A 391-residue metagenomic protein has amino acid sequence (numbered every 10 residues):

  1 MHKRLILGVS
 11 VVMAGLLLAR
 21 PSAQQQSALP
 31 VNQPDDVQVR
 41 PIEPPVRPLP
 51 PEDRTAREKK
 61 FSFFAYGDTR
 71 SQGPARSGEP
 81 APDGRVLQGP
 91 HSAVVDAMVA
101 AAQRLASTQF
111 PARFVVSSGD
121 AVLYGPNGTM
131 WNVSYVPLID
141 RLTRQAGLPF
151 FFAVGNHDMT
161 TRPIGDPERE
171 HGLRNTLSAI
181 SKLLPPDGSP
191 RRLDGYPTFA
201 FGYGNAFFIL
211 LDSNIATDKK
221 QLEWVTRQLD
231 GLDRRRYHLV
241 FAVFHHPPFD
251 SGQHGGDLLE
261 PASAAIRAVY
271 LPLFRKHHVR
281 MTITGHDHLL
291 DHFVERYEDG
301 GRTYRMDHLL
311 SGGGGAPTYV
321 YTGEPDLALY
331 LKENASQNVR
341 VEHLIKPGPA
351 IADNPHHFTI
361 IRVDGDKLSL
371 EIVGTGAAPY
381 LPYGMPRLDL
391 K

Functional and structural regions predicted by a protein language model:
M1-G8: Bacterial N-terminal signal peptides that target proteins for export
G8-L16: Bacterial N-terminal signal peptides
L18-Q26: Signal peptide processing junction and immediate N-terminal pro/mature segment of secreted/exported proteins
Q26-T129: N-terminal active-site segment of His-dependent metallophosphoesterases
V31-P51, P82-G84, G125-V240, G255-A265 (+5 more regions): Extended active-site neighborhood of metal-dependent phosphoesterases/phosphodiesterases
F61, R70-A81, T160, T217-K220 (+3 more regions): Short, solvent-exposed loop/turn elements at domain surfaces
D68, G119-D120, G155-N156, H245 (+1 more regions): Active-site glycine-centered loops adjacent to acidic/histidine catalytic or metal-binding residues that shape
Y297-G300, S369-K391: C-terminal/domain-terminus segments
